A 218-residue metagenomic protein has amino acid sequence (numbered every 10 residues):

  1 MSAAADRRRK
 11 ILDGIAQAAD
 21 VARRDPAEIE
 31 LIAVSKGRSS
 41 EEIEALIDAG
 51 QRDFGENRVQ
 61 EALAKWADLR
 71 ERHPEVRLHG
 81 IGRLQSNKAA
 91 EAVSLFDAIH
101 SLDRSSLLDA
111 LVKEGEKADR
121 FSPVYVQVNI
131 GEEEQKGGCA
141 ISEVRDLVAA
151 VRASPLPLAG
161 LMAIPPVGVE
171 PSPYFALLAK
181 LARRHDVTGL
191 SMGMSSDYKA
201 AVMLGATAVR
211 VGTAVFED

Functional and structural regions predicted by a protein language model:
M1-G189, M194-S196, V202-L204: Conserved alpha/beta-domain cores
K199-V202, V215-D218: Expand to "…catalyze enediolate/carbanion chemistry for C-C bond making/breaking, isomerization, decarboxylation
T207-A208: Divalent-metal-activated hydrolytic enzyme cores
